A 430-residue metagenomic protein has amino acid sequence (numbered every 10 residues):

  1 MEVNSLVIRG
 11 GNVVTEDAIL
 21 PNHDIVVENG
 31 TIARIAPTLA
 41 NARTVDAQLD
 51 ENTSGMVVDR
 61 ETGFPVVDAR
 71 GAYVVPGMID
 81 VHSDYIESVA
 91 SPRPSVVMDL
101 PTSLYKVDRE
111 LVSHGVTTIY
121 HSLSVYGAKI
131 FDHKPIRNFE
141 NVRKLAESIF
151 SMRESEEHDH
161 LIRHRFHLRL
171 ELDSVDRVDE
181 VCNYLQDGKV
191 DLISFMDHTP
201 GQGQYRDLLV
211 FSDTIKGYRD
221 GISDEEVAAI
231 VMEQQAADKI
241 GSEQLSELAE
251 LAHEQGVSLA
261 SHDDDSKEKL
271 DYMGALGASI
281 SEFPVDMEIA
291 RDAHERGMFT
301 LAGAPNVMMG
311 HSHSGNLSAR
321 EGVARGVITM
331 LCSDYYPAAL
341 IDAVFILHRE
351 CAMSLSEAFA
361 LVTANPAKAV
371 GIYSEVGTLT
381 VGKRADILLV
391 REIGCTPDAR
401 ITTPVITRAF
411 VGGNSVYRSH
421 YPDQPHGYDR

Functional and structural regions predicted by a protein language model:
M1-V57, I393-G394: N-terminal metal-binding scaffold of metallo-dependent hydrolase/deaminase domains
G11, K368, V381-R430: C-terminal cap of metal-dependent C-N hydrolases
G11, N29-G30, G71, G115 (+2 more regions): Glycine-centered positions in the ABC transporter ATPase nucleotide-binding domain
A69-R143: Metal-associated gating/positioning segment near the N- to mid-region
G77-V81, I119-H121, H164-L168, D191-D197 (+4 more regions): Hydrophobic faces of well-ordered beta-strands that scaffold small-molecule active sites in alpha/beta enzyme cores
Y126-D264: Metal-coordinating catalytic core of metallo-dependent amide/deamination hydrolases
D187-D191, M273-I280, E295-L301, G326-T329: Glycine-enriched alpha-helix->loop->beta-strand junction motifs that scaffold or abut catalytic
R296-N306, G310-V390: His/Asp/Glu-enriched, well-ordered alpha-helical/loop segment that forms or immediately abuts the divalent-metal
